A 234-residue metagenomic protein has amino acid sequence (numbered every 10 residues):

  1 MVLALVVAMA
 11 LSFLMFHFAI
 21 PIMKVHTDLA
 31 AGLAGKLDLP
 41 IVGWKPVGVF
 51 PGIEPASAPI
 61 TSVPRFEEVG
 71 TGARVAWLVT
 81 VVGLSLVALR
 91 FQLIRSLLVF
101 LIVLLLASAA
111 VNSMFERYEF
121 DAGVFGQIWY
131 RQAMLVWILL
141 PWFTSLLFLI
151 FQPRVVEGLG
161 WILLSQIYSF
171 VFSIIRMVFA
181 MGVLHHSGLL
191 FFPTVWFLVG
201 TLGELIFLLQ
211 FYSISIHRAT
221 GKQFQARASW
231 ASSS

Functional and structural regions predicted by a protein language model:
M1-S234: Hydrophobic N-terminal alpha-helices or hydrophobic patches in metabolic proteins across all domains of life
